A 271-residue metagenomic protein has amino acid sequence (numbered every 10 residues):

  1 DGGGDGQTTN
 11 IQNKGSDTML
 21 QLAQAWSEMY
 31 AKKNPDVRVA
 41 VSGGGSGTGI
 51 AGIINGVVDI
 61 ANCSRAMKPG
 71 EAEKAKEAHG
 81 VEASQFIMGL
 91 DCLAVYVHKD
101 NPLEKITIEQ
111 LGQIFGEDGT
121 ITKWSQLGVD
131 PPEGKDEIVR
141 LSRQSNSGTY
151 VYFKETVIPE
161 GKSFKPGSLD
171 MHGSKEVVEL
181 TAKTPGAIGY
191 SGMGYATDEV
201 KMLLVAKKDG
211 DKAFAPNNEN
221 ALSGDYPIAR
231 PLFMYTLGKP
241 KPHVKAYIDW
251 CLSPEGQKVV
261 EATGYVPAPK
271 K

Functional and structural regions predicted by a protein language model:
D1-D91, Y96-K271: Exported/periplasmic ABC-transporter solute-binding proteins
